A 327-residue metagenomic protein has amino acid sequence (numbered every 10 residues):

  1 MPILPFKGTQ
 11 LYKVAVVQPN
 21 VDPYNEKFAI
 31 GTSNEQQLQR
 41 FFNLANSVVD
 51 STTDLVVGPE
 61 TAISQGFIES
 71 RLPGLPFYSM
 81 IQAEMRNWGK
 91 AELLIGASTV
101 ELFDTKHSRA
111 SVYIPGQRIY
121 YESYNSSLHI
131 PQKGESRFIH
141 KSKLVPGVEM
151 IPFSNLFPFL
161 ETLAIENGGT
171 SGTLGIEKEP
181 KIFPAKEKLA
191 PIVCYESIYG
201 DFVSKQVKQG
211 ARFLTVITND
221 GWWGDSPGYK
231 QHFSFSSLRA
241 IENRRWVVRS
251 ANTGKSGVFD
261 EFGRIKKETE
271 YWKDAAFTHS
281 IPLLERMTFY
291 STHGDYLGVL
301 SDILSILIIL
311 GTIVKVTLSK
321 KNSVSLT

Functional and structural regions predicted by a protein language model:
M1-T327: Enzyme catalytic cores with a strong preference for nitrogen-chemistry domains
